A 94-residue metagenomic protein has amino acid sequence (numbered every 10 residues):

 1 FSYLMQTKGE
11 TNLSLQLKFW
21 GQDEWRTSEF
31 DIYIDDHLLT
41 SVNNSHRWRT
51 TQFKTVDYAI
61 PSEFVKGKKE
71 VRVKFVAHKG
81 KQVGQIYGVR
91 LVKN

Functional and structural regions predicted by a protein language model:
F1-N12, K18-N94: Beta-strand-rich ligand-recognition modules
